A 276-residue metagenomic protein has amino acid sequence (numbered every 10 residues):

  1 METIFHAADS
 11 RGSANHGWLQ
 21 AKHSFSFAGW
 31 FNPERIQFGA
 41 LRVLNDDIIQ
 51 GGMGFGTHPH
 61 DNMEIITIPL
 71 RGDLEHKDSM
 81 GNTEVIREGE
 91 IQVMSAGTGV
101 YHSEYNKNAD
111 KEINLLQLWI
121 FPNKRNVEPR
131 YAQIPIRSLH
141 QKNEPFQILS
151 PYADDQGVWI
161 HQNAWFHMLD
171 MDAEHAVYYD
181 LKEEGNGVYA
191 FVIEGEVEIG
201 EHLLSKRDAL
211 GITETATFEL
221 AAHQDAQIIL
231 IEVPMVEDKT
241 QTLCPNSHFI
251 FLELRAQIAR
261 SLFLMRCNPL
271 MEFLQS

Functional and structural regions predicted by a protein language model:
M1-F251, F263-L264, P269-E272, S276: Jelly-roll (double-stranded beta-helix
T240, A256-A259: Ala/Thr-enriched low-complexity intrinsically disordered regions
